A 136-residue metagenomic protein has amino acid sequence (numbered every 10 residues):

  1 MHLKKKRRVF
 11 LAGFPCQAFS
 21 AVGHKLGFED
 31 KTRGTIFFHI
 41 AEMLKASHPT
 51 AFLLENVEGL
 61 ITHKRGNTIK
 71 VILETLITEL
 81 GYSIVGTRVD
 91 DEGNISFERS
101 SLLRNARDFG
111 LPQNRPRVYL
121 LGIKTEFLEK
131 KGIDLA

Functional and structural regions predicted by a protein language model:
H2-R7, Q17-A136: Class I S-adenosyl-L-methionine
L11-G13: Non-cysteine beta-strand/loop elements that form the S-adenosyl-L-methionine
